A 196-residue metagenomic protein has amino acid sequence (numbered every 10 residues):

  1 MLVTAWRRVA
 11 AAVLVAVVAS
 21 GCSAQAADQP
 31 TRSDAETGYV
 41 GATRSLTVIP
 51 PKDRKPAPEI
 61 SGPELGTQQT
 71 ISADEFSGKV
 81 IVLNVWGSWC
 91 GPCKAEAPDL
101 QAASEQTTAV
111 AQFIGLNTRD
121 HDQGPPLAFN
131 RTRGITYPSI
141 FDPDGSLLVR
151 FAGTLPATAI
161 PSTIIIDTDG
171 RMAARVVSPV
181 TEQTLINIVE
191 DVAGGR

Functional and structural regions predicted by a protein language model:
M1-S61, G195-R196: N-terminal targeting signals for export/organelle localization
R54, E59-I81: A short beta-strand-turn-helix
K55-A57, F76-G78, T108, G124 (+2 more regions): Extracytoplasmic
I71-K94, F113: Short active-site neighborhood of thiol/selenol oxidoreductases, capturing the structured segment around
V85-G87, L116-R119, D142-P143, S178-P179: Active-site-proximal beta-strand/loop segments in catalytic clefts of secreted hydrolases
K94-R133, P143-R150: Structural microenvironment flanking redox-active thiols in thiol-disulfide oxidoreductases
A128-T136, D142-R196: Thiol/disulfide oxidoreductase modules built on the thioredoxin-like
